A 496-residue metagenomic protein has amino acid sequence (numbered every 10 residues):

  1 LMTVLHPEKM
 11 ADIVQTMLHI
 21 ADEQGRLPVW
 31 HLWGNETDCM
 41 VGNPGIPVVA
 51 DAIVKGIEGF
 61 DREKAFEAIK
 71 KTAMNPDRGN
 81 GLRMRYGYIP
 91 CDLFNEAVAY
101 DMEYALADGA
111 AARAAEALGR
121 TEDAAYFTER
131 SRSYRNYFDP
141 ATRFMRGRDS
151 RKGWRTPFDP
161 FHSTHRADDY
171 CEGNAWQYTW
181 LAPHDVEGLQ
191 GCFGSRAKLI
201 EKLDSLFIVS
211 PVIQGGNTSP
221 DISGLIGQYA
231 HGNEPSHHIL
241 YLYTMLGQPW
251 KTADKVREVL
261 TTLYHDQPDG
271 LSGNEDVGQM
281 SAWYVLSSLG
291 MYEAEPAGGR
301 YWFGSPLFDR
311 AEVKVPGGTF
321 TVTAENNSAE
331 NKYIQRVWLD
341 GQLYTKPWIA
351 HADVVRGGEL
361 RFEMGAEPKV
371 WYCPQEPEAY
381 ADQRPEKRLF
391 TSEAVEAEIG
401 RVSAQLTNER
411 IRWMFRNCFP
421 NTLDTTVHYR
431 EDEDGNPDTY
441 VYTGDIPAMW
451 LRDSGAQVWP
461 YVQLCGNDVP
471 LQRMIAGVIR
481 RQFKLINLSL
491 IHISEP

Functional and structural regions predicted by a protein language model:
L1-I13, M17-R26, A107, A294-A297 (+2 more regions): Internal mixed beta-strand/loop scaffold within catalytic domains of large alpha/beta enzymes
L1-M10, A50-K55, G109-L118, W180-G194 (+3 more regions): Alpha-helical support elements that line or immediately flank enzyme active sites and cofactor-binding pockets
P7-L32, P211-I213, N217, Q472 (+1 more regions): Active-site-surrounding "flap" and adjacent substrate/cofactor-binding loops of secreted or lumenal enzymes, prototyped
T16, R130-A141, N417, G477-L488: Alpha-helical scaffold segments in carbohydrate-active enzymes
L18, I46, G56-T321, A352: Active-site core of glycosidic bond-cleaving carbohydrate-active enzymes
W250, H265, E295-G298, W302-P385 (+1 more regions): Beta-rich accessory regions
Q383-R452: Low-complexity, Ser/Thr/Pro/Gly-enriched N-terminal "stalk/linker" regions
S489-E495: Residue-level detector of conserved catalytic or cofactor/ligand-binding positions in enzyme active sites
